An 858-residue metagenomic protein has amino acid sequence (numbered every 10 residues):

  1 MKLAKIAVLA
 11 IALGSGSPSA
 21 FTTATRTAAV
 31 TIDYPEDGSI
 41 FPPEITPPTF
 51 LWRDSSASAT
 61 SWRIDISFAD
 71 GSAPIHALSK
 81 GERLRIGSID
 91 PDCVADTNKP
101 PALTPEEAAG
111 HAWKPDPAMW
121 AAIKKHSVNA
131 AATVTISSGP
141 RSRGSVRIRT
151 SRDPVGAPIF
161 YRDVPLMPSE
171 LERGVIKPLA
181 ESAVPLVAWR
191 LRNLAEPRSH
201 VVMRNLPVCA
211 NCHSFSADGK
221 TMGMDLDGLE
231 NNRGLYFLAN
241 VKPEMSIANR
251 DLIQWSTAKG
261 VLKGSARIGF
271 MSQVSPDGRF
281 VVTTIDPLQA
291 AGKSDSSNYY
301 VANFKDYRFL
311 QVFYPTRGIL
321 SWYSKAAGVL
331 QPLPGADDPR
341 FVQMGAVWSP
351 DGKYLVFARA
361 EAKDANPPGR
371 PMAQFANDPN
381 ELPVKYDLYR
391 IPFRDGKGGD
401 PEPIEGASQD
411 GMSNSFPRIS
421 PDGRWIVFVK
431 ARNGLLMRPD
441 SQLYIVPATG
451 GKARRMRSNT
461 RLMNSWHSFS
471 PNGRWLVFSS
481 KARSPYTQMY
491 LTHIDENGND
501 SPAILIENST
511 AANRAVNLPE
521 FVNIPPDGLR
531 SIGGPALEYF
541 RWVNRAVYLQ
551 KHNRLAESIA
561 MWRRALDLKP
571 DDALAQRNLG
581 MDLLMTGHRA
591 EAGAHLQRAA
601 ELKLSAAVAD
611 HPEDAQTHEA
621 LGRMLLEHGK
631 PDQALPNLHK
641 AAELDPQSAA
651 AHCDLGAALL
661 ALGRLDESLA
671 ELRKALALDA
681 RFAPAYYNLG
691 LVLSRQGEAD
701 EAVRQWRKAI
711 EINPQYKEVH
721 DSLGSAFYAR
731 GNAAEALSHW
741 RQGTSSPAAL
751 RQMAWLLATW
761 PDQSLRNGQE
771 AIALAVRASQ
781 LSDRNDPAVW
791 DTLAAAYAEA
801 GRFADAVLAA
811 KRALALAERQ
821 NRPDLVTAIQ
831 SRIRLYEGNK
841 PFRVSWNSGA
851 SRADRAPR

Functional and structural regions predicted by a protein language model:
P18-A556, A560-R563, D567-L568, A573-L574 (+1 more regions): Sequence signature of WD/YWTD-type beta-propeller architectures
A515-I532, Y539, G593, D762-R766 (+2 more regions): Terminal, low-structured helical/coil segments at or just beyond the last alpha-helical repeat
Q550, L584, E619, L626 (+8 more regions): Position-specific recognition of the canonical hydrophobic site in helix A of tetratricopeptide repeat
N553-R564, M585-K603, Q616, E627-K640 (+7 more regions): Structural signature of tandem alpha-helical TPR/SEL1-like repeats, specifically the intra-repeat loop/turn
L568, L602, D610, L644 (+6 more regions): Structural marker of alpha-solenoid helical repeat scaffolds
R623, A657, L691, A748-V789: Alpha-helical adaptor scaffolds
